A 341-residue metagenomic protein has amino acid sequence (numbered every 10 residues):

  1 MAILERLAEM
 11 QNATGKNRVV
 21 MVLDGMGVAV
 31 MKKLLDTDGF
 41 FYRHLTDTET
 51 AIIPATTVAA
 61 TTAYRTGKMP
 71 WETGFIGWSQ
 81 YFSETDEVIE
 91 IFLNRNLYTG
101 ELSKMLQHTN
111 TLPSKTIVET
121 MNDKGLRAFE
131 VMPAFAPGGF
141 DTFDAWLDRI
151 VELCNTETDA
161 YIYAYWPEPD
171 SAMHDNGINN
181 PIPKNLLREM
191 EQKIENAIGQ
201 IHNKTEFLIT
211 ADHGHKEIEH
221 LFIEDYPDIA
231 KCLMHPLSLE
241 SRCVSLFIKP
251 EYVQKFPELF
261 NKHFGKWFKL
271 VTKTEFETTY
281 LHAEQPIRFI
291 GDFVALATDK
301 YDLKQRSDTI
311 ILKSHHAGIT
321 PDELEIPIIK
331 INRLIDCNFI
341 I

Functional and structural regions predicted by a protein language model:
M1-I341: Feature captures the catalytic ectodomains and active-site-proximal regions of enzymes that hydrolyze or transfer
